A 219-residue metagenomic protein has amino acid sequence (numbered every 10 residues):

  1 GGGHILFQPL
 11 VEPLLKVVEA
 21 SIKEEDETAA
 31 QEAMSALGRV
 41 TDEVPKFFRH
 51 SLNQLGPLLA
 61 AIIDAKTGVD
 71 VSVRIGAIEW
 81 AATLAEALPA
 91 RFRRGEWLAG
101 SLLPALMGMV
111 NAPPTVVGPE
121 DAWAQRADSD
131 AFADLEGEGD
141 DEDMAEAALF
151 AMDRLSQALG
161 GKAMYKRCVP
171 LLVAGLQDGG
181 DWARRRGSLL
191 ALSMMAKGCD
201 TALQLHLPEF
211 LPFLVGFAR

Functional and structural regions predicted by a protein language model:
G1-R219: Karyopherin-beta/Importin-beta family HEAT-repeat alpha-solenoid scaffold
